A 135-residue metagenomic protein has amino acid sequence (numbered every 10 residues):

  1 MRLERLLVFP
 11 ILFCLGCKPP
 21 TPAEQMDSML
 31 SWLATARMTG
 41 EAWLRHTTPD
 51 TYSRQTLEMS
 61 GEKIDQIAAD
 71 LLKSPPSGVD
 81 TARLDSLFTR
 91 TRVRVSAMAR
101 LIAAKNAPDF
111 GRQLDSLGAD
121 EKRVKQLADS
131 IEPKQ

Functional and structural regions predicted by a protein language model:
M1-L7: Bacterial N-terminal signal peptides that target proteins for export
R5, A23-E24: Generic detector of short alpha-helix boundary/capping microenvironments and adjacent low-complexity segments
L15-P20: Bacterial signal peptide processing site
E24-A99, R112-S116, D120: Alpha-helical segments in soluble extracytoplasmic regions
G78, A103-R112, S130-Q135: Long amphipathic alpha-helical segments
G118-Q135: Short, low-complexity, Pro/Ser/Thr/Gly-rich segments in the mature regions of secreted, periplasmic
